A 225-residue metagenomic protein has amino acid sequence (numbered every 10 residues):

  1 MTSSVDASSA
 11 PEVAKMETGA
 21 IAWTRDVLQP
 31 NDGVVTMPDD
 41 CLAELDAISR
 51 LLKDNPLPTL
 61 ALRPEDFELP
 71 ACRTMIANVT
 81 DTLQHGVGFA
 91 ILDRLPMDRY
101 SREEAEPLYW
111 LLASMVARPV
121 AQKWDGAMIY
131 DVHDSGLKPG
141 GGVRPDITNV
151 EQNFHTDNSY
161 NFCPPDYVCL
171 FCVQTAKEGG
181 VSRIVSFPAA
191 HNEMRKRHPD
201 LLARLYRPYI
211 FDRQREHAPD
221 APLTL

Functional and structural regions predicted by a protein language model:
T2-N78, H85, A90, R94-R99 (+2 more regions): Active-site environment of non-heme Fe oxygenases that use a 2-His-1-carboxylate facial triad
E103-W110, V185-S186: "Short basic amphipathic alpha-helical interaction patches in structured regions
Y109-V120: A short alpha->loop->secondary-structure connector
R118-V132: A generic structural motif
